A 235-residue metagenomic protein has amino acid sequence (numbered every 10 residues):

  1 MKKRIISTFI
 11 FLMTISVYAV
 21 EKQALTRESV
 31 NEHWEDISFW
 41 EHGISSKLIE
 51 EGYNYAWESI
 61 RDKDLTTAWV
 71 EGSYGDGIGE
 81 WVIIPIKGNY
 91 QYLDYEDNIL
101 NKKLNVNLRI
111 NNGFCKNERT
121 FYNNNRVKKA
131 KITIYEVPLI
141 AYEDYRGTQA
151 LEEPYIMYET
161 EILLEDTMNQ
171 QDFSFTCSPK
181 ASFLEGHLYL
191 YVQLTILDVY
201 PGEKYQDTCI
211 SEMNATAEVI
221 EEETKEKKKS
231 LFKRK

Functional and structural regions predicted by a protein language model:
K2-K3, L184: A general structural signal for short secondary-structure junctions and capping/turn motifs
R4-T14: Sec-dependent N-terminal signal peptides
I15-A19: Sec/Tat signal peptide C-region and signal peptidase I cleavage site
V20-L25, S29-E32, W40, G77-E80 (+2 more regions): Trp- and acidic/polar-enriched beta-sheet ligand-binding modules for extracellular glycan and matrix recognition
V20-Y92, L100, E221-K235: Disordered, acidic Ser/Thr/Pro-rich linker "stalks" and the adjacent N-terminal cap of the next globular domain
V82-I84, L93, D97, N107-L108 (+1 more regions): Hydrophobic beta-strand segments within beta-rich accessory/binding domains
N101-F121: A short beta-strand element within beta-rich, extracytoplasmic domains of secreted/secretory-pathway proteins
